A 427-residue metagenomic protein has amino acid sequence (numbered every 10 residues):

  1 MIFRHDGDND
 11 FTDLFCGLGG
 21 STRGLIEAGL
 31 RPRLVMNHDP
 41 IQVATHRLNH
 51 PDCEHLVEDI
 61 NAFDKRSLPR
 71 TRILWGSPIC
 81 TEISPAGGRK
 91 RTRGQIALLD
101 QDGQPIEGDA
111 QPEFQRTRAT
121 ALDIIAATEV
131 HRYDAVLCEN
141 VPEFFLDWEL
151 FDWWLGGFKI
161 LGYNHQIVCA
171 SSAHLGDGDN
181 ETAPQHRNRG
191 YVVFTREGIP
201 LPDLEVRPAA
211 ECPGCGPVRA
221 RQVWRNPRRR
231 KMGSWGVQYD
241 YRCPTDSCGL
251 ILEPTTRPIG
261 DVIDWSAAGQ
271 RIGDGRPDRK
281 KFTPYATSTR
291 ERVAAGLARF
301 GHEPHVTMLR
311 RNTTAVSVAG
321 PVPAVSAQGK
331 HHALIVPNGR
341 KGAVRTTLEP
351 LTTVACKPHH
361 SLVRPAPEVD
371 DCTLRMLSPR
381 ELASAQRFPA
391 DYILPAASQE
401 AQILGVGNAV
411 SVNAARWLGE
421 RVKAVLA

Functional and structural regions predicted by a protein language model:
M1-A427: Conserved active-site and SAM-binding loop architecture of S-adenosyl-L-methionine-dependent nucleic-acid
